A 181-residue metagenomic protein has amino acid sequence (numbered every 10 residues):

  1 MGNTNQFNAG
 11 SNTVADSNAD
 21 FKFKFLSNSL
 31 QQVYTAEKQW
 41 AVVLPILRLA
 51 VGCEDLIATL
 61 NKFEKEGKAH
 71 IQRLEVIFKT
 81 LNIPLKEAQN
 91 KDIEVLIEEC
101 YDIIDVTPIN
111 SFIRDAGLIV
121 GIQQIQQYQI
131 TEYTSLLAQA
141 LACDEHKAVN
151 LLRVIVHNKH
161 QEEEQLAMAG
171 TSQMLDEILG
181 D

Functional and structural regions predicted by a protein language model:
M1-D181: Amphipathic alpha-helical hairpins
